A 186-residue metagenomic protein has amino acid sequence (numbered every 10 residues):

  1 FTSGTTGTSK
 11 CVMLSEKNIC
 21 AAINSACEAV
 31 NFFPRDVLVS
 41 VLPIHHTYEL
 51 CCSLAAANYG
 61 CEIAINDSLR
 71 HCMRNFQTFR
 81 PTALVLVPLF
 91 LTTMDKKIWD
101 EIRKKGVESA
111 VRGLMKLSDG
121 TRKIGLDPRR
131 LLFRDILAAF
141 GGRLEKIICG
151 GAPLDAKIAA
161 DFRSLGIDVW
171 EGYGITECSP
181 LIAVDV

Functional and structural regions predicted by a protein language model:
F1-I23: Conserved AMP-binding A3 loop
T2-T5, L38, P43, A56 (+4 more regions): Conserved S/T- and glycine-rich ATP-binding loop of Class I adenylate-forming
G7, C61, I167: Short phosphate-binding/catalytic loops that engage adenosine nucleotides
T8-C11, L38, Y48, A152 (+1 more regions): Transmitter module of two-component histidine kinases
E16, L154-A156, R163-I167, I175-V186: Active-site loops of AMP-binding adenylate-forming
C20-V37, I44-F133, R143: Conserved AMP-binding/adenylation subdomain of ANL enzymes
